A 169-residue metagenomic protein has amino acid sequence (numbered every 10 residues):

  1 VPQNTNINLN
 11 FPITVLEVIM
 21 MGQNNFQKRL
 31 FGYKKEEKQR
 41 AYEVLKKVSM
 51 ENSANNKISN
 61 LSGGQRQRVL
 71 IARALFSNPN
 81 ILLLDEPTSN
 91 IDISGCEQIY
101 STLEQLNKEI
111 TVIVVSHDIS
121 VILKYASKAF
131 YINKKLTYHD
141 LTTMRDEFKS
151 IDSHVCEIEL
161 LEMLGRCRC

Functional and structural regions predicted by a protein language model:
M20, K34-S53: Conserved ABC ATPase "signature" region
K57-L61, Q65: Conserved ABC ATPase signature
I71-A72, I99: Hydrophobic anchor residue at the start of the ABC signature
L82-E86: Catalytic Walker B motif of ABC-type/P-loop ATPase nucleotide-binding domains
C96-K108: Helical segment within the ABC ATPase nucleotide-binding domain
I110-V115: Conserved H-loop
I132-L161: Conserved beta-strand-loop-alpha-helix hinge in the C-terminal portion of ABC ATPase nucleotide-binding domains
